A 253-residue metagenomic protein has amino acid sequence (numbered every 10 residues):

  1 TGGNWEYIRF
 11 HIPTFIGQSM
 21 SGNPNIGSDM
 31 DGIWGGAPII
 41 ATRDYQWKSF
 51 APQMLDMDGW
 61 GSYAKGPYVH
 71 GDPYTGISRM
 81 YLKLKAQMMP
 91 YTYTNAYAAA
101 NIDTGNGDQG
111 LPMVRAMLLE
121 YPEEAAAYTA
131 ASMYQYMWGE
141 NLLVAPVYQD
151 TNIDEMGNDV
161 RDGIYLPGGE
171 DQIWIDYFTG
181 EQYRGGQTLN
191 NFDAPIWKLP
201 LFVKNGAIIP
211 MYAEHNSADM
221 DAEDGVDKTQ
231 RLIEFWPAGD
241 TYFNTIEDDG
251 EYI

Functional and structural regions predicted by a protein language model:
T1-K198, D248-E251: Catalytic-domain carbohydrate-binding cleft regions of carbohydrate-active enzymes
I196-I253: Accessory, solvent-exposed terminal regions and/or long lumenal/extracellular loops of proteins
